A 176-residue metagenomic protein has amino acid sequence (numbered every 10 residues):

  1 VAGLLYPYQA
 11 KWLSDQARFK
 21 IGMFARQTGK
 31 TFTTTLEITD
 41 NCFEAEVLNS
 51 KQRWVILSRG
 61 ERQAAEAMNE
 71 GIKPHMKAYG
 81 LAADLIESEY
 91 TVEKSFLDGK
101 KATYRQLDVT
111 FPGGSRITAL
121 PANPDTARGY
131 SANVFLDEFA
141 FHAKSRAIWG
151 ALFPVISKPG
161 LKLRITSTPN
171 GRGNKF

Functional and structural regions predicted by a protein language model:
V1-F176: Phosphate/NTP-binding elements of NTP-utilizing enzymes
